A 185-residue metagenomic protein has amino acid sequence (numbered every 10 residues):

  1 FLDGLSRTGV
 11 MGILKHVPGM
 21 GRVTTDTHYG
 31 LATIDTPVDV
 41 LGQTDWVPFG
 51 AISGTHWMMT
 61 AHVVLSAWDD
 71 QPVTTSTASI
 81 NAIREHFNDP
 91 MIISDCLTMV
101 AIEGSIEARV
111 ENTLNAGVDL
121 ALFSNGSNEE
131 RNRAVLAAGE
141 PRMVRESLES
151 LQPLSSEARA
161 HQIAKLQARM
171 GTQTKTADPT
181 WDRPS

Functional and structural regions predicted by a protein language model:
F1-E146, S150-P153, R169-P179: Second-shell residues forming the walls of enzyme active-site clefts
E157-A160: Long, charge-rich alpha-helical interaction segments
I163: A mobile, often basic/glycine-rich helix-loop segment that functions as the active-site lid/recognition loop
L166: Short linear clamp-binding motif
